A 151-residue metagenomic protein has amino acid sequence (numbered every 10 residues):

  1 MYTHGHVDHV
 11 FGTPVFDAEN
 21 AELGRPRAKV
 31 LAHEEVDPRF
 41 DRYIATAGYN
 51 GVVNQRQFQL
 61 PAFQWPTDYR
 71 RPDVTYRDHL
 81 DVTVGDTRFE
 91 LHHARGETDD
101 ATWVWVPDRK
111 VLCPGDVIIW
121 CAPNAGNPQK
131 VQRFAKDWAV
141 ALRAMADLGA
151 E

Functional and structural regions predicted by a protein language model:
M1-H6, L31-H33, C113-G115, A150-E151: Active-site neighborhood of phospho(di)ester-bond hydrolases with catalytic His/Asp-centered motifs
M1-K29, T75: Active-site metal-binding motif and surrounding structural segment of the metallo-beta-lactamase
G5-F11, D37-R39, T98-D99, I119-A122: Active-site environment of divalent metal-dependent phosphoester hydrolases
F11-V15, D41-T46, P123-G126: Short acidic, glycine/serine/threonine-rich loops at helix termini
R27, L31, E35-H93, A135-L142 (+1 more regions): Metallo-beta-lactamase
R70, H79-D81, R88, H93-E151: Metallo-beta-lactamase
